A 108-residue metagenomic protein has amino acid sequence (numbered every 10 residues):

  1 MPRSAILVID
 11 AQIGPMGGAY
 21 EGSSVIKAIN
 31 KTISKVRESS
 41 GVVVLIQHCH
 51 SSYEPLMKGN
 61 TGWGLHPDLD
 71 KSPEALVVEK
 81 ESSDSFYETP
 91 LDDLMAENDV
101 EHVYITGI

Functional and structural regions predicted by a protein language model:
M1-L76: Active-site acidic carboxylates
P73-I108: Internal catalytic-core helix/loop-beta-alpha segment that presents or stabilizes conserved functional determinants
